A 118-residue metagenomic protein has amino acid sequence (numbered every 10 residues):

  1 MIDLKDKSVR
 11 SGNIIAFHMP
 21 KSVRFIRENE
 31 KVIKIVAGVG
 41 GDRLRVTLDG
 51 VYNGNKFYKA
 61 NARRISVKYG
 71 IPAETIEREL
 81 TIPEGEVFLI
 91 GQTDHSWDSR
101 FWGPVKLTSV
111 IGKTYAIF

Functional and structural regions predicted by a protein language model:
I2-F118: Soluble "head" domains of membrane/secretory-pathway proteins
